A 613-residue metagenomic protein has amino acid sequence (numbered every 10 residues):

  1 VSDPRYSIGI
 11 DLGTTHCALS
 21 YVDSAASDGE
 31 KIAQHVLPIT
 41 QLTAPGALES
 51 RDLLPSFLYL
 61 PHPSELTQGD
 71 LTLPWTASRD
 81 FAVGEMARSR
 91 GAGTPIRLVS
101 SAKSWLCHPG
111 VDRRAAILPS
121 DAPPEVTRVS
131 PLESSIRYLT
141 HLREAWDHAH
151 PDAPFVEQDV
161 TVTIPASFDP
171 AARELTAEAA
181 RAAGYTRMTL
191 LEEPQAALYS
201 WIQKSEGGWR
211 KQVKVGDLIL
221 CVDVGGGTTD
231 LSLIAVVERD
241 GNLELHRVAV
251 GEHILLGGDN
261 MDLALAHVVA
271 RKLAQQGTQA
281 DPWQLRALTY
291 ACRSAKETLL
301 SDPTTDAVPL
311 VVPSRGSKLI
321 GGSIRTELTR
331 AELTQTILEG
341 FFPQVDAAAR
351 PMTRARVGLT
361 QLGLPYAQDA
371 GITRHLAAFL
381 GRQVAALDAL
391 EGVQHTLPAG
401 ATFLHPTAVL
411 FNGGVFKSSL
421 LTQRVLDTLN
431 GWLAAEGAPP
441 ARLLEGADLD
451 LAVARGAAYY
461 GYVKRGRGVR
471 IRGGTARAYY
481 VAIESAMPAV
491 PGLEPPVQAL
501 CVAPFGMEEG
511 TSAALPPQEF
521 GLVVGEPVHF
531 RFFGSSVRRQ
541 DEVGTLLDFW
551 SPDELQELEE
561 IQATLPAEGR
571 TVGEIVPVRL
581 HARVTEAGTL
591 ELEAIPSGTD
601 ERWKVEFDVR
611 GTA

Functional and structural regions predicted by a protein language model:
V1-R114, T189, A196, D240-R247 (+11 more regions): Early-domain small/polar-rich strand-loop-helix modules and first-structured segments of the mature chain
V1-R5, L190-V222, V384, E391-P398 (+1 more regions): Conserved phosphate-binding catalytic cores of ATP/NTP-utilizing and phosphoryl-transfer enzymes
I32-A182, E192, L263-E297, S301-V308 (+1 more regions): Phosphate-binding loop and its immediate beta->loop->alpha context in nucleotide/phosphate-handling enzymes
R137-A153, S200-Q212, G340-H405, R424 (+1 more regions): Phosphate/ATP-binding catalytic cores across multiple sugar-kinase/actin-like superfamilies, primarily ASKHA
W146-P151, D159, A166-F168, T176-T228 (+3 more regions): Hydrophobic, small-residue-rich alpha-helical packing segments that form membrane-like cores
V160-L175, A287, P313-K318, R325 (+3 more regions): Glycine-rich phosphate-binding loops at beta-strand->alpha-helix junctions
A183-A196, P365, V425-G456: Conserved phosphate-binding/catalytic loops in two-lobed NTP-binding clefts
T186, S314-A386, G468-A613: Acidic low-complexity intrinsically disordered segments
